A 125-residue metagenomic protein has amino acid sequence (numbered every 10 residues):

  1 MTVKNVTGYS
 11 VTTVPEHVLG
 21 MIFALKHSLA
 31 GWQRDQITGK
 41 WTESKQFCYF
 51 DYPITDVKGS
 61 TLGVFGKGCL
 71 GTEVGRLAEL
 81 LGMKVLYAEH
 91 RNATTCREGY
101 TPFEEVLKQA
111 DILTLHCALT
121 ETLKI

Functional and structural regions predicted by a protein language model:
M1-Y9, E89: Short beta->alpha connector loops at strand-helix junctions that form conserved, small/polar/Pro-enriched
T2-V3, V85, Y100: Hydrophobic beta-strand scaffold residues
V6-T61: Phosphate-binding beta-alpha-beta segment of Rossmann-like dinucleotide-binding domains, i.e., the NAD(P)
T61-G63, K84, D111: Structural signature of beta-strand start/N-cap positions in the alpha/beta core of ABC transporter nucleotide-binding
K67-G68: Glycine-rich Rossmann-fold phosphate-binding loop(s) that bind the pyrophosphate of adenine dinucleotide cofactors
G71-T72: N-terminal Rossmann-fold NAD(P) dinucleotide-binding loop
L77-R97: NAD(P)-binding Rossmann-fold cofactor-contacting core
H90-I125: Rossmann-like adenosine-cofactor binding region
